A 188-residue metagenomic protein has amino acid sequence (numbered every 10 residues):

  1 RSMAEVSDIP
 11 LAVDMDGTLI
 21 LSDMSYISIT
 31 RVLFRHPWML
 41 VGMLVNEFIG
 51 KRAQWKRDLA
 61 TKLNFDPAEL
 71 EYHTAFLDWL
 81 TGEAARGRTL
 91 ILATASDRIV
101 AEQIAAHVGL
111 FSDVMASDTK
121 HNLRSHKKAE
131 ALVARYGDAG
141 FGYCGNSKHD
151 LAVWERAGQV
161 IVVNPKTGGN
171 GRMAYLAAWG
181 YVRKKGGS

Functional and structural regions predicted by a protein language model:
R1-A60: Active-site neighborhood of HAD-like aspartate-dependent phosphohydrolases
S2-D8, A68-S188: C-terminal cap/substrate-recognition subdomain and adjoining C-terminal extension of metal-dependent phosphatase-like
A12, W38, G42-N46, L59-D66 (+3 more regions): A near-ubiquitous, low-amplitude feature marking generic local secondary-structure context
S22, I27, V32, H36 (+5 more regions): Surface-exposed loop/turn and secondary-structure junction residues enriched for glycine/proline
M24, R52-A53, R57-D58, L63 (+3 more regions): Cytosolic catalytic headpiece of P-type ATPases
